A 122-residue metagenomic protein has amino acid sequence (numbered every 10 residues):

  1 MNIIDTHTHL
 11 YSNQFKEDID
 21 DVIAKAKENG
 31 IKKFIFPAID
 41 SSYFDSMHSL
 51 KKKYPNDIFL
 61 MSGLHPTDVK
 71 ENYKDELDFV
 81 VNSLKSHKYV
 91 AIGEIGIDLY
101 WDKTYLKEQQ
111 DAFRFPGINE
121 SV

Functional and structural regions predicted by a protein language model:
M1-V122: Mid-domain alpha/beta scaffold segments of enzyme catalytic cores
